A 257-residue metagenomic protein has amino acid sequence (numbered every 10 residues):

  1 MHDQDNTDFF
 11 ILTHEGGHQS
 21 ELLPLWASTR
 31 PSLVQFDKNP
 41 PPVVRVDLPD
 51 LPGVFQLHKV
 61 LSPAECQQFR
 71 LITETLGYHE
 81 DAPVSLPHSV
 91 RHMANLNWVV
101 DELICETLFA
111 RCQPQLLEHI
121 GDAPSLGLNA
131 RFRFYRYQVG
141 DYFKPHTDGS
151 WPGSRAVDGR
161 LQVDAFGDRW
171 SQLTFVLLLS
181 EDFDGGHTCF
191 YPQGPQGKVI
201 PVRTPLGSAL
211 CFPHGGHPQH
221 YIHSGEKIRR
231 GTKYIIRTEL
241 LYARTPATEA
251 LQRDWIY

Functional and structural regions predicted by a protein language model:
M1-A209, G216-Y257: Fe(II)/2-oxoglutarate oxygenase catalytic core
